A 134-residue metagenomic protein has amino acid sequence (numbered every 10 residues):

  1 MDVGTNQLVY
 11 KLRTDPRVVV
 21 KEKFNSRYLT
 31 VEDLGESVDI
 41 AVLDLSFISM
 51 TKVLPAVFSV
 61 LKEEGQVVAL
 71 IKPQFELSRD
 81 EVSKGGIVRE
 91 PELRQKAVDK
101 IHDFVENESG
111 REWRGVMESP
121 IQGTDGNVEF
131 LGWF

Functional and structural regions predicted by a protein language model:
M1-K52: S-adenosyl-L-methionine
T5, S26-R27, P73-L77, P120-I121: Short "lid" loop at the C-terminus of a central beta-strand within the Rossmann-like core of SAM-dependent
L8, K72, G126: Residue-level signal for inorganic ion chemistry
T51-V68: A short glycine-rich, Lys/Arg-flanked "PGG" loop and its adjoining helix->strand segment in the class I
P73-E90: Short, glycine-/aromatic-enriched active-site segment of Class I SAM-dependent methyltransferases
R94-S109: Short alpha-helix
G110-P120: Conserved S-adenosyl-L-methionine
E118-F134: Core SAM-dependent methyltransferase catalytic element
